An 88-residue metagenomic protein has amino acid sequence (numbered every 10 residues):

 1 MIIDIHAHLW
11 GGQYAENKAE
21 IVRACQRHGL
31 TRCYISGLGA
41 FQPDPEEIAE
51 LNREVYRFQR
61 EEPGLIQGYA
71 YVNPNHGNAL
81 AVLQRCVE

Functional and structural regions predicted by a protein language model:
M1-E88: Mid-domain alpha/beta scaffold segments of enzyme catalytic cores
